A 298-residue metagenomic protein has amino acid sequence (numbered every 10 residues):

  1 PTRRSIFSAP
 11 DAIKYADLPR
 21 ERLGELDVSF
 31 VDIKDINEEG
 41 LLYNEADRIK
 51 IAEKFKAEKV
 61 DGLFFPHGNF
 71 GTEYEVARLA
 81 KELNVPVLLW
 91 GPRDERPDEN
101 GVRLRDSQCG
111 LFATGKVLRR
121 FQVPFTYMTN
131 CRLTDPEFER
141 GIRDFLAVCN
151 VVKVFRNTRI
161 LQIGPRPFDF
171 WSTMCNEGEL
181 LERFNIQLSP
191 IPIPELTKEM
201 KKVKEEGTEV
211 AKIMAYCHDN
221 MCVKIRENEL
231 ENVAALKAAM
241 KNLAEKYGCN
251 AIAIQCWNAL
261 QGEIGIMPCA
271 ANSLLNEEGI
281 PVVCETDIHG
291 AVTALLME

Functional and structural regions predicted by a protein language model:
P1-E298: An N-terminal assembly and electron-transfer interface module characteristic of large anaerobic redox and radical
